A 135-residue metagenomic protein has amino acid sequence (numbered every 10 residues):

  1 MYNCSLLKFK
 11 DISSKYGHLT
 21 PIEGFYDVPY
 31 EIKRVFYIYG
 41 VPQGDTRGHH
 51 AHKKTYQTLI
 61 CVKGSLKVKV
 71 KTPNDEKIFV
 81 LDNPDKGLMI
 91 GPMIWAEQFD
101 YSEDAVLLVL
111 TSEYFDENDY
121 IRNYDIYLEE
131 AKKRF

Functional and structural regions predicted by a protein language model:
M1-K86, E103-V109, F115-I126, E130-F135: Non-catalytic, conserved peripheral segments adjacent to functional cores
N83-L88, M93-F99: Well-ordered alpha/beta subsegment
